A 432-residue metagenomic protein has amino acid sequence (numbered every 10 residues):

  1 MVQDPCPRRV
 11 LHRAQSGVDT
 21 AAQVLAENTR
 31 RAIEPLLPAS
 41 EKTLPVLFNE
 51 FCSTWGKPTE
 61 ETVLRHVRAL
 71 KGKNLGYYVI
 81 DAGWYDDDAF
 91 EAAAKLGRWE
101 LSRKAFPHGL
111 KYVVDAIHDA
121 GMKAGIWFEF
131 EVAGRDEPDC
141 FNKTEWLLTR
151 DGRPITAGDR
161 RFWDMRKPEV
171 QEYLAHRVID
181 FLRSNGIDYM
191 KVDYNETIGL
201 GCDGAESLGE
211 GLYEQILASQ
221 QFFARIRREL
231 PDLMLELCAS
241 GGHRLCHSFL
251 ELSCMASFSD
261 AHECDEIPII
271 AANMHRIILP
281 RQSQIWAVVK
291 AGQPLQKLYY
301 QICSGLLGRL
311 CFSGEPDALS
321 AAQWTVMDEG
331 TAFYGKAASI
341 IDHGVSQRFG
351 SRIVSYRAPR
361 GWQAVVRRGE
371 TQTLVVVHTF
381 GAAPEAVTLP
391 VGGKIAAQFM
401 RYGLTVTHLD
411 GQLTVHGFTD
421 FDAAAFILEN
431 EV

Functional and structural regions predicted by a protein language model:
M1, F48, Y78, I117 (+5 more regions): Conserved, mostly hydrophobic/aromatic
M1-Q15, F421-E429: Short Pro-Gly-centered flexible turn/kink motifs
E41-H176, Y189, L200: Aromatic-lined carbohydrate-binding/catalytic grooves of carbohydrate-active enzymes
K104-G109, F141-Y299, C303, L307-G314 (+1 more regions): Active-site neighborhood of glycoside hydrolase catalytic domains
S304-R352: Aromatic- and carboxylate-lined catalytic core of secreted/periplasmic carbohydrate-active enzymes
V354-G393, D422-A425: Carbohydrate-binding surface patches
G392-G403: Solvent-exposed beta-hairpin/edge-strand motifs
V406-V432: C-terminal beta-strand-rich structural cap/linker in extracellular carbohydrate-active enzymes
